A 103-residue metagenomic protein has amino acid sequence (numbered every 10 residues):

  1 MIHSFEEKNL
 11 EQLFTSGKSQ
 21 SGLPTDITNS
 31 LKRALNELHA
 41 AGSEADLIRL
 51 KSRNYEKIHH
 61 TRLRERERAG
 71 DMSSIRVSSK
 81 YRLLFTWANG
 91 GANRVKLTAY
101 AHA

Functional and structural regions predicted by a protein language model:
M1-N36: Arg/Lys-rich, positively charged N-terminal/basic patches that mediate binding to nucleic acids
I2, E11, Q20, E44 (+2 more regions): Generic secondary-structure boundary/loop-capping signal
H3, H39, H59-H60, H102: Histidine (H) residue identity feature
E6, S16, A40-S43, I48-K51 (+1 more regions): Preference for short coil/turn "hinge" residues that link or interrupt alpha-helices
L23-E56: Compact soluble domain cores
H60-A103: Enriched for short, Lys/Arg-rich terminal
